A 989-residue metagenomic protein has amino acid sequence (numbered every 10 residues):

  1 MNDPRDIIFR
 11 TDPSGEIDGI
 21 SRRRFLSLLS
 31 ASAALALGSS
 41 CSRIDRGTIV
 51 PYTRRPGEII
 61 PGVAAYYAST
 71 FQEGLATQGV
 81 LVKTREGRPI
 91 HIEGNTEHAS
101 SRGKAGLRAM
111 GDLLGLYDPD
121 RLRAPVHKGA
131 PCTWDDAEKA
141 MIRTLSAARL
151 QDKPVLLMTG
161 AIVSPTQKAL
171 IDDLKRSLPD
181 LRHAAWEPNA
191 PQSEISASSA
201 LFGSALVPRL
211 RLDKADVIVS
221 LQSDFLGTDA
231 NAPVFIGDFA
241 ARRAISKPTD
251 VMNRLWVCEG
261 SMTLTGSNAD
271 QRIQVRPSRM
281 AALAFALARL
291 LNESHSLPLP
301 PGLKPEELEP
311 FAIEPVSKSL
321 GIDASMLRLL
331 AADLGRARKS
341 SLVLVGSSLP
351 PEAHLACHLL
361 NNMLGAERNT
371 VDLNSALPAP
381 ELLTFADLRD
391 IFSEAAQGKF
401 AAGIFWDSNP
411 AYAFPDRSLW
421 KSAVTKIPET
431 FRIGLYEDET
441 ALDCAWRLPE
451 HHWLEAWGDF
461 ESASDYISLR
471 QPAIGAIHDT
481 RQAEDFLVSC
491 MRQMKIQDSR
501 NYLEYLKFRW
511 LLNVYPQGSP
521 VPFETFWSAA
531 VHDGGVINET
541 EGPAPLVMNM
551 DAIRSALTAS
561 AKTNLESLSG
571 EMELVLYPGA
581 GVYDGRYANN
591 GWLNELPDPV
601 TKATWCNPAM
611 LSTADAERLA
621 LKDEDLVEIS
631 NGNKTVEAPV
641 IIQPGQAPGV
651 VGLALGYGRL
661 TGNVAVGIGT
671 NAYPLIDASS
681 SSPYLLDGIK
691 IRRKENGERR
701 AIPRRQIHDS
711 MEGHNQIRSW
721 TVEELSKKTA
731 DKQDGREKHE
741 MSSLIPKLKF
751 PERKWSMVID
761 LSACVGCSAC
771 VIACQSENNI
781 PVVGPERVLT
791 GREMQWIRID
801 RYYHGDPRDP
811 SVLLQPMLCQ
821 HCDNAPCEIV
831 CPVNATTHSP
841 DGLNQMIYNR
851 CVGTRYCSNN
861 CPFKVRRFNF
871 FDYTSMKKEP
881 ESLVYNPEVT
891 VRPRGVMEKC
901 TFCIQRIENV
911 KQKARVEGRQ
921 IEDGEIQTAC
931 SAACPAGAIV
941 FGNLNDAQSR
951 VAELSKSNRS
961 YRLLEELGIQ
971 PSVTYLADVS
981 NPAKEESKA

Functional and structural regions predicted by a protein language model:
M1-P310, E314-P315, G321-R328, L596-M610 (+4 more regions): N-terminal export/assembly segments and adjacent metallocofactor-ligating motifs of anaerobic energy-metabolism
I218-V219, L255, R272, G403 (+2 more regions): Short, well-ordered beta-strand core segments
T228-T249, P415-F431, Y466-L469: A short, gly/pro- and small-residue-rich
L264, Y436-R470, E793-M794, I799 (+1 more regions): Flexible glycine/proline-rich, aromatic-decorated loop/lid segments
Q271-A395, L512-F523, W527: Active-site phosphate/pyrophosphate-binding segments
R289, S296-K318, G475-P545, D625 (+1 more regions): N-terminal leader/propeptide and maturation segments of large enzyme subunits in energy/redox metabolism and hydrolases
S348, R509-T601: Long, low-complexity segments enriched in small/aliphatic residues
G398, Y412-E455, A614, L619: Hydrophobic alpha/beta core scaffold segments
